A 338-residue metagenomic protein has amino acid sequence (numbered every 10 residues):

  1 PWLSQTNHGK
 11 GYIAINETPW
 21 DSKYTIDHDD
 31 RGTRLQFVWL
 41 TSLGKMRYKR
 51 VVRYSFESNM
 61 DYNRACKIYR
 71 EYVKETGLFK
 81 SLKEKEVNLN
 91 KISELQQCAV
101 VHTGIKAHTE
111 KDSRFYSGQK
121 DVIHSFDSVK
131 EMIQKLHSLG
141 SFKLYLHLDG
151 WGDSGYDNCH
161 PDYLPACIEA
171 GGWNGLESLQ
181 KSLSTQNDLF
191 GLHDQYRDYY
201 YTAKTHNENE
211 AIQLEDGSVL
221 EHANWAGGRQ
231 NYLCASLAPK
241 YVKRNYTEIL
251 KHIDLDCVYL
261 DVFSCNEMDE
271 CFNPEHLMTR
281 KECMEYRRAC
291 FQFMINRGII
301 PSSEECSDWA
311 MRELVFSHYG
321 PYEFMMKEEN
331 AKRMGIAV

Functional and structural regions predicted by a protein language model:
P1-Y145, W151, N158, I168-A170 (+3 more regions): Carbohydrate-recognition beta-sandwich/jelly-roll modules in extracellular/periplasmic carbohydrate-active proteins
H8, Y199-K240, Q292-V338: Glycan-recognition surfaces
E57-M60, R64, L237, E282-E285: Alpha-helix boundary/N-cap detector
N90-K243, K251-V258, S264-H276: Aromatic-lined carbohydrate-binding/catalytic grooves of carbohydrate-active enzymes
L179, M284-M294: Alpha-helix-loop-beta-strand connector modules within alpha/beta enzyme cores
F263-S264, S307: Catalytic metal-binding/acid-base residues of hydrolase active sites
